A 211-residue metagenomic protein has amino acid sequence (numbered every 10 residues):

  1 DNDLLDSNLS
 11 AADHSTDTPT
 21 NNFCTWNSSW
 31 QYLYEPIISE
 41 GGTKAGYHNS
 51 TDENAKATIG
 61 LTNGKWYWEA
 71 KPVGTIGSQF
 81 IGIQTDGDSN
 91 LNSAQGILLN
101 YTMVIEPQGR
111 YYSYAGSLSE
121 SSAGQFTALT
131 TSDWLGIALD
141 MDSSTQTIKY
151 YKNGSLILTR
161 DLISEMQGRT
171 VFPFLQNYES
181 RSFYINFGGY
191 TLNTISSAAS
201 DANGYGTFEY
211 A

Functional and structural regions predicted by a protein language model:
D1-A211: PRY/SPRY (B30.2) beta-sandwich protein-interaction domains and their adjacent Ser/Pro/Gly-rich low-complexity linkers
